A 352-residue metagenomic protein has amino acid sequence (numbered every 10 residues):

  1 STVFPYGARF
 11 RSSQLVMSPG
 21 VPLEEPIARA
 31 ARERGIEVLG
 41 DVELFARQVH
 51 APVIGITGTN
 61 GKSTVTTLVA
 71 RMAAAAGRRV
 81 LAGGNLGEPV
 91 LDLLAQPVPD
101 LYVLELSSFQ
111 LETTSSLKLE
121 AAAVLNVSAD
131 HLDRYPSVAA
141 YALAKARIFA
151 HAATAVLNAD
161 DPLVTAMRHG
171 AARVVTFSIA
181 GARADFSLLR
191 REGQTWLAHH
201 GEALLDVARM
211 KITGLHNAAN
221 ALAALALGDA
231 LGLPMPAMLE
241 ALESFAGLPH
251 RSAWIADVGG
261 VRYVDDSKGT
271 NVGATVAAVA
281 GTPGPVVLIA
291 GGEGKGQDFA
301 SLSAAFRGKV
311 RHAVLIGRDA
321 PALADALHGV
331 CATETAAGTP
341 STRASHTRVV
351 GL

Functional and structural regions predicted by a protein language model:
S1-G7: Short, exposed "boundary/linker" segments that immediately precede the start of a downstream structural module
G7-F10, P19-A159, L163-R173, G228: Phosphate-binding loop of NTP-binding sites
S13-Q14, R78-V80, H151-A155, G260-Y263 (+2 more regions): Short active-site oxyanion
V21-E24, D161-A166, A182-D185, K295-D298 (+1 more regions): Short, charged/polar "capping" segments at the starts of alpha-helices and the immediately preceding loops
L39-L44, L81-G83, N158-A159, A172-R191 (+4 more regions): Beta-strand->loop->alpha-helix junctions that form or flank phosphate-binding loops in nucleotide-handling enzymes
S187, G193-H200: Short polybasic amphipathic segments
L205-R311, D325: Nucleotide phosphate-binding/pyrophosphate-handling subdomain across enzymes that bind or process nucleotide phosphates
A300-L352: C-terminal helical cap/extension that packs against the catalytic core of soluble nucleotide-cofactor enzymes
